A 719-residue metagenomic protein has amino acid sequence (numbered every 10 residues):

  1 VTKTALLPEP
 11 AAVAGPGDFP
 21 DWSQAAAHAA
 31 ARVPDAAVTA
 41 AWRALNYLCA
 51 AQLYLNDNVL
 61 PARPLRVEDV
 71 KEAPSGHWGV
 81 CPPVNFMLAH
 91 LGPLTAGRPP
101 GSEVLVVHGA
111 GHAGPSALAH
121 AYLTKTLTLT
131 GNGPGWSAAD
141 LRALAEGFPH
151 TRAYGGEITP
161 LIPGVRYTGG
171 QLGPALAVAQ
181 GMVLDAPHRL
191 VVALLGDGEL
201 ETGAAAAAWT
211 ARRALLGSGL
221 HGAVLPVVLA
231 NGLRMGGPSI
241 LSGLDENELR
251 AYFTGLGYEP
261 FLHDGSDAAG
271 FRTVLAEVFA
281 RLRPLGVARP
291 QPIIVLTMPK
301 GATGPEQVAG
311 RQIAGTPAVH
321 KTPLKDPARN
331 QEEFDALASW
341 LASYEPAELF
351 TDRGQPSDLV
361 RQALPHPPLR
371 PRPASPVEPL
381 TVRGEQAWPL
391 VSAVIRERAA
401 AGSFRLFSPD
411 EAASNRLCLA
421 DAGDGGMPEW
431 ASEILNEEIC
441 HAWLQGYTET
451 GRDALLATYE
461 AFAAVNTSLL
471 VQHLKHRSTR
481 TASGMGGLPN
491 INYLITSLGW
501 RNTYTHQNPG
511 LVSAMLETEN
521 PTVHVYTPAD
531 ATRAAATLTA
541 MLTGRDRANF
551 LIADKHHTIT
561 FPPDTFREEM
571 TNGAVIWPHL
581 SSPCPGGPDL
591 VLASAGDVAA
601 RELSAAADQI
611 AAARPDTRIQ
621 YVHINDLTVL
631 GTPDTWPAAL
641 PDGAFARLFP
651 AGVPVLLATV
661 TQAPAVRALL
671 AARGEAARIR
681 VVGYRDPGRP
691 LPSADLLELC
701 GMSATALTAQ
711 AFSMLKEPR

Functional and structural regions predicted by a protein language model:
T2-H77: Cofactor-/ligand-binding subdomain signature composed of acidic, glycine-rich, tryptophan-containing flexible loops
T4-L7, A143-I162, T168, P174 (+7 more regions): Thiamine diphosphate
D57-G217, C418, E438-T450, P563-E569 (+1 more regions): Cofactor-binding active-site loop characterized by glycine-rich and histidine/acidic residues
V70-H77, V104-G109, V165-T168, V192-G196 (+7 more regions): Short glycine-rich or small-residue beta-strand-to-loop segments that form or flank ligand, phosphate, metal/Fe-S
W78-P83, T95, K125-T130, F350-G487 (+5 more regions): Non-catalytic terminal/interface segments that mediate subunit docking, oligomerization, and allosteric communication
G111-H112, A145-F148, P409-A413, L435-E438 (+1 more regions): Short glycine-enriched loops at secondary-structure junctions
L129-D140, R213-V227, G255, E429-S432 (+1 more regions): A glycine-rich helix N-cap at a beta->alpha junction
